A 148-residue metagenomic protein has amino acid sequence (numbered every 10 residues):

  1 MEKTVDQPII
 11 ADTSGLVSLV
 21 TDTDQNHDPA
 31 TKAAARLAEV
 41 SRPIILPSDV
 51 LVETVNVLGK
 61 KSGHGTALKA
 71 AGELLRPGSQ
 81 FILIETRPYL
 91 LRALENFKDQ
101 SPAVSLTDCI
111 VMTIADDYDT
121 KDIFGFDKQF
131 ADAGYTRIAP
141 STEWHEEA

Functional and structural regions predicted by a protein language model:
M1-D6, M112, D117-A148: Acidic, PIN/NYN-like endoribonuclease modules and their adjacent C-terminal/linker elements
M1-L46, G59-A71, H145-A148: Short, well-structured N-terminal submotif of metal-dependent ribonuclease cores
A11, I45-L46, I84, L106 (+1 more regions): Short beta-strand scaffold positions
V17, V52-N56, L94: Amphipathic alpha-helical segments within well-ordered protein domains
V40-I44, S79-F81, D119-K121: Short active-site oxyanion
N56-G59, D116: Short glycine/serine- and small hydrophobic-enriched flexible loop segments
E73-T86, D99-Q100, T107, A131-A148: Short acidic, glycine/proline-enriched helix-loop-strand junctions
I82-K121: Active-site neighborhoods of divalent-metal-dependent phosphate/nucleic-acid chemistry enzymes
